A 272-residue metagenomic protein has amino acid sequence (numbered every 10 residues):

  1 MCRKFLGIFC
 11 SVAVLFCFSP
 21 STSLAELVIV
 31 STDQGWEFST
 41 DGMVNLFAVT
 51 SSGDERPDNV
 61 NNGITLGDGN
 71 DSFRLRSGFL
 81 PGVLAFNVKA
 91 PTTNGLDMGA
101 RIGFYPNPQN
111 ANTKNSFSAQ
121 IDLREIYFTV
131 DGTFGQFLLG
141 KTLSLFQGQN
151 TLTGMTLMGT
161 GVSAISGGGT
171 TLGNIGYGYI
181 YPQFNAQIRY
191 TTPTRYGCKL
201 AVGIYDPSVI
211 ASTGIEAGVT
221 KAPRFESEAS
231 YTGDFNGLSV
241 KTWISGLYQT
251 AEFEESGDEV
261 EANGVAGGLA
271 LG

Functional and structural regions predicted by a protein language model:
M1-F9: Bacterial N-terminal signal peptides that target proteins for export
F9-F18: Bacterial N-terminal signal peptides
S19-A25: Sec/Tat signal peptide C-region and signal peptidase I cleavage site
L27-T50, S72-V209, K221-P223, S230-G233: Outer membrane beta-barrel
S52-T65, N110-L123, L152-M155, P207-A222 (+1 more regions): Outer-membrane beta-barrel translocator domains and adjoining extracellular loop/strand segments of Gram-negative
I64-D71, G169-N174, A251-E254: Extracytoplasmic loops and strand-loop junctions of Gram-negative outer membrane beta-barrel proteins
N70-F73, I215-E216: Second-shell loop/turn segments in exported
A222, S227-G272: Detector for outer-membrane/organellar transmembrane beta-barrel domains, recognizing the amphipathic beta-strand
